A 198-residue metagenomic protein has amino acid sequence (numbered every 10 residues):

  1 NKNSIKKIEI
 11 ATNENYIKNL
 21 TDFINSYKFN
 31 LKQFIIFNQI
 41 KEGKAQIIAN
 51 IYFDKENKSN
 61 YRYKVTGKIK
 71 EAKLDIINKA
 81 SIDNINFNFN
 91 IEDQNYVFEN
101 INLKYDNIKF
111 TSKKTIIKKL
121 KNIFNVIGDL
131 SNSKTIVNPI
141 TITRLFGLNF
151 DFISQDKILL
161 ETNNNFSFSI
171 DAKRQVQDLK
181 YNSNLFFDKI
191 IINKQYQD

Functional and structural regions predicted by a protein language model:
N3-N60, K64-D75, N88-Y96, L103-Y105 (+1 more regions): Extended amphipathic, helix-rich lipid-handling scaffolds
